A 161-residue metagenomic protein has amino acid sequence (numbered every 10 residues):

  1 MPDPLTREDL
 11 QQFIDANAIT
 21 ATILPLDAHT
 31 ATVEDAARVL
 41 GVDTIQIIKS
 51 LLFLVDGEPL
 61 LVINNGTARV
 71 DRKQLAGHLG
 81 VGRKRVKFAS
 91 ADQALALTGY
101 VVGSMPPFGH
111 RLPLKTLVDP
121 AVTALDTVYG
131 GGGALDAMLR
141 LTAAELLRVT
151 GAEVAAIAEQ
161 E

Functional and structural regions predicted by a protein language model:
M1-E161: Extended, low-hydrophobicity, polar/charged segments
